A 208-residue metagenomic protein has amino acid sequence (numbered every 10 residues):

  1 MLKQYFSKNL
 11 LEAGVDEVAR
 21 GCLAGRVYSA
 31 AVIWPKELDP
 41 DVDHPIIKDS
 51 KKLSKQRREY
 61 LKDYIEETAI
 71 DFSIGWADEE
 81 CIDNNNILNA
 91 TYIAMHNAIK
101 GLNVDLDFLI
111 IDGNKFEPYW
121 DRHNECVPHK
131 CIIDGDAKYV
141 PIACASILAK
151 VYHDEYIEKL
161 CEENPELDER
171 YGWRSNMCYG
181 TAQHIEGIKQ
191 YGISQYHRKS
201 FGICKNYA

Functional and structural regions predicted by a protein language model:
M1-A208: RNase H-like, Mg2+-dependent phosphodiesterase core, and more generally RNA phosphate-backbone-engaging helix-loop
